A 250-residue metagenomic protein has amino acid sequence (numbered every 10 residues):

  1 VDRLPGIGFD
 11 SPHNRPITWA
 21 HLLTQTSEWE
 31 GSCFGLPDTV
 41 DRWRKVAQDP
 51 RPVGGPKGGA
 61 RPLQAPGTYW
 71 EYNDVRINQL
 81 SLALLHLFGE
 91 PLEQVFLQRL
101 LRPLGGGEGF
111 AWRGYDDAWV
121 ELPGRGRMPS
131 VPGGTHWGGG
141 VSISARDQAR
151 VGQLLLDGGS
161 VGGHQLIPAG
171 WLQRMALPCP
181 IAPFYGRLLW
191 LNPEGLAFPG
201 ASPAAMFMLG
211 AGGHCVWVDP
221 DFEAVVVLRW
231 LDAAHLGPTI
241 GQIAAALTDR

Functional and structural regions predicted by a protein language model:
V1-W29, H86-H136: Active-site helix/loop module of the DD-peptidase/beta-lactamase fold, centered on the serine-lysine SxxK catalytic
D10-H13, Q64-Y72, G133-S142, M208-C215: Solvent-exposed loop and edge beta-strand segments that line ligand/cofactor-binding and catalytic clefts
A20-T24, S81-L85, E93-L97, L101 (+6 more regions): Non-transmembrane alpha-helical segments in soluble domains of secreted/periplasmic/extracellular proteins
L22, R76-A83, G139-S160, H214-L231: Active-site-proximal alpha-helical segments within enzyme catalytic domains
C33-D117, G139: Catalytic-site signature segments of enzymes, centered on catalytic residues
R102, G109-A176: Flexible, glycine-rich surface segments
A118-T135, A176-V225: Active-site Gly/Thr loop motif
F207-R250: Structured C-terminal helix/loop/strand segments within mature extracytoplasmic catalytic/sensor domains
